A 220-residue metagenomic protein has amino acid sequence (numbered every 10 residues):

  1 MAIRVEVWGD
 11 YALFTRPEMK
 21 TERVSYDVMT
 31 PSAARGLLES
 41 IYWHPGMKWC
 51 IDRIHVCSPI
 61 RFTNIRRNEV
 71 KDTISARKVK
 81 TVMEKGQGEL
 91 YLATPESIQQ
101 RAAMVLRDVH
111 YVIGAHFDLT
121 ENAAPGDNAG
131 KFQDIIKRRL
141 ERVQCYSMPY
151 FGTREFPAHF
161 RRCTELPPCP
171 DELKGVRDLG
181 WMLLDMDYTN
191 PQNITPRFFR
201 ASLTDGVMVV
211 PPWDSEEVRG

Functional and structural regions predicted by a protein language model:
A2, I51, D108-V112: Broad gene-expression machinery/nucleic-acid interaction feature
A2-K48: N-terminal ordered "arm"
V7-Y11, S58, I113-E121: Beta-strand elements of well-folded, non-transmembrane domains
G9-Y11, H55-V56, V70-T73: A short glycine/small-residue-enriched secondary-structure motif
L13-T15, F62, E121-A123: Residue-level signal for secondary-structure boundary sites
I51-R66: Short, charge-patterned binding micro-sites
E69-K71, V79-G220: Internal, well-folded beta-alpha domain core
